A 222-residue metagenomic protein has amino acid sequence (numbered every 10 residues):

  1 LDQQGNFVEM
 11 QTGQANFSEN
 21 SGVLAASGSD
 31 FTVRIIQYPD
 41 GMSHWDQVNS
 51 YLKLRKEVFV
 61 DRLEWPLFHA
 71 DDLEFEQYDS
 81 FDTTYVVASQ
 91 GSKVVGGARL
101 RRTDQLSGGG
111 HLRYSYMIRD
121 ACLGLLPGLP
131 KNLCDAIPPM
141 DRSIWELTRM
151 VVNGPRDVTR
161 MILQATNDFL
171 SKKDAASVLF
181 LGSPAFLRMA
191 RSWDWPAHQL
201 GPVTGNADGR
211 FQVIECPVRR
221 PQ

Functional and structural regions predicted by a protein language model:
L1-T32: Short acidic N-proximal helix/loop "leader" segments that mark the beginning of a domain or an inter-domain linker
N20-D72, Y85-S89, V94-V95, R102: Short amphipathic alpha-helix that is part of the acyltransferase structural core
D71-Q77, G201-T204: Short, solvent-exposed loop/turn elements at beta->coil junctions and helix N-caps that rim active or binding pockets
E76-V87, L106-G108: A short helix-loop-beta-strand connector motif used in the catalytic cores of GNAT acetyltransferases and, in some
V87, V94-R99, E146, V178-L181: A structural signal for short, well-ordered beta-strand segments and their strand-loop junctions that often border
Q90, R102-D104, R149-V151, V218: Short, flexible loop/turn elements at secondary-structure junctions
H111-F211, E215: Acyl-donor binding region in acyl/amide transferases
C216-Q222: C-terminal helix-cap and adjacent tail motif
